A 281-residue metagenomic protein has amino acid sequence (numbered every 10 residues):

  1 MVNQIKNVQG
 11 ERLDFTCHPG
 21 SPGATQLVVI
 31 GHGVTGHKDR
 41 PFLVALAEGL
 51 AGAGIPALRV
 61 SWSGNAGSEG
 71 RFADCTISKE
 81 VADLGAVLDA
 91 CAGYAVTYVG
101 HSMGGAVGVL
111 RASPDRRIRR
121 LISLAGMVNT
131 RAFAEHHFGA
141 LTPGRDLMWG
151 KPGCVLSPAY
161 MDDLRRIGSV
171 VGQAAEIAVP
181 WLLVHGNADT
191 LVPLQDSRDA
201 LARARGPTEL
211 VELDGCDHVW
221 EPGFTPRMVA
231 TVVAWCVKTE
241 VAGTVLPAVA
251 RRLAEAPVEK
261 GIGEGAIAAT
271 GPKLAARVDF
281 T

Functional and structural regions predicted by a protein language model:
M1-P22: N-terminal cap/lid segment of alpha/beta-hydrolase-fold proteins
G10-L13, T97, A106, A112-E212 (+3 more regions): The alpha/beta-hydrolase serine catalytic core
T25-G33: Short beta-strand element of the alpha/beta-hydrolase
H32, G100-S102, G186: Conserved alpha/beta-hydrolase "nucleophile elbow" surrounding the catalytic nucleophile
T35-A47: The serine-hydrolase catalytic nucleophile loop
K38-D39, N65-C91: Catalytic nucleophile-loop/oxyanion-hole region of alpha/beta-hydrolase and closely related hydrolase-like folds
A47-E69: Conserved alpha/beta-hydrolase
A92-S102: Alpha/beta-hydrolase fold nucleophile elbow
